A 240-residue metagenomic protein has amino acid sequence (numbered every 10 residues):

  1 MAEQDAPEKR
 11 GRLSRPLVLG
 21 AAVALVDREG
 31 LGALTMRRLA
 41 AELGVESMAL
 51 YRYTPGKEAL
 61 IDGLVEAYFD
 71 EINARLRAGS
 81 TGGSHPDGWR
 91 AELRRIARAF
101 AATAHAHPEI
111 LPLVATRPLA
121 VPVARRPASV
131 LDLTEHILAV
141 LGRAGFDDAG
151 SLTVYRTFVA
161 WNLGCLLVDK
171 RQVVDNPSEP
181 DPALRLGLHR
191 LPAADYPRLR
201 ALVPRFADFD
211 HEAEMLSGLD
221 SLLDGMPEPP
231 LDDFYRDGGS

Functional and structural regions predicted by a protein language model:
M1-L13, N73, R77-T81, P197-R205 (+1 more regions): N-terminal intrinsically disordered/low-complexity leader segments
L17, A59, R95, D132 (+4 more regions): Amphipathic alpha-helical interaction segments
L17, L25-A59, G63: Helix-turn-helix
L17-A24, R28-E29, A59-A78, A91 (+2 more regions): Alpha-helical structural segments
T35, P112-A115, L199-R200, Y235: Short, hydrophobic secondary-structure boundary micro-motifs
A74-P122, S129-D132: Hydrophobic alpha-helical connector segments
L119-G145, A149-R156, V168, L188-P197: Amphipathic alpha-helical packing segments from all-alpha helical-bundle domains
T157-D175, H189-E212, D224-L231: Amphipathic C-terminal alpha-helical segment
